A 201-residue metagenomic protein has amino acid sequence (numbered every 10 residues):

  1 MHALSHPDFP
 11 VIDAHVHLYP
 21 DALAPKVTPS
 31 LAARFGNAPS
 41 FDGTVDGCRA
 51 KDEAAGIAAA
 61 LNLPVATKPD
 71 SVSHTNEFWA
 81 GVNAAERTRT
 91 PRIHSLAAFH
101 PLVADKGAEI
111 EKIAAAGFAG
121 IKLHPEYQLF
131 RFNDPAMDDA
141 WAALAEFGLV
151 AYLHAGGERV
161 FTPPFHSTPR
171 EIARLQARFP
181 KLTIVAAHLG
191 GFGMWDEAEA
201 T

Functional and structural regions predicted by a protein language model:
M1-D139, A143, T201: Mid-domain alpha/beta scaffold segments of enzyme catalytic cores
A119-G120, N133-T201: Catalytic pocket-lining loop regions of alpha/beta-barrel enzymes, especially the amidohydrolase/enolase/GH5 lineages
